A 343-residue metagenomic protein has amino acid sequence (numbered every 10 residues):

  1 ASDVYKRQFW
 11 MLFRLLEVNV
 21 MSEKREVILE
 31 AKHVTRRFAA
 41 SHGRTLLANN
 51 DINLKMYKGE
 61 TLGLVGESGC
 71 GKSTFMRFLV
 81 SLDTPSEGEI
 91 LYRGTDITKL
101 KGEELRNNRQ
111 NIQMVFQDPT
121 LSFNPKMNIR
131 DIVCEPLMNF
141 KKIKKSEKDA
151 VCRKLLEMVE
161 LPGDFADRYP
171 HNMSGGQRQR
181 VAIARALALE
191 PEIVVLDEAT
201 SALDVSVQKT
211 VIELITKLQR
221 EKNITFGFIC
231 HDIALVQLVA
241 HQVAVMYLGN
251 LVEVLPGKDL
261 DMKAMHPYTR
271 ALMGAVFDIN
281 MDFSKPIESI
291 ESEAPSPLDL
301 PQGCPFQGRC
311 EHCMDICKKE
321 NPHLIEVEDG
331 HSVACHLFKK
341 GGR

Functional and structural regions predicted by a protein language model:
A1-Y5: Short, small-residue-biased leader/transition segments that mark boundaries at the very start of proteins
K24-R25, L255-R343: Charged, flexible cofactor/metal-binding loops and thiol motifs
V80: Helix-to-loop junction immediately C-terminal to a conserved catalytic motif
G88-D96: Conserved ABC transporter NBD signature motif
D96, S146-D164, M273-G274: Conserved ABC ATPase "signature" region
A188-E192: A short, proline-enriched helix->beta-strand linker immediately N-terminal to the Walker B motif in ABC-type P-loop
A199, L203, V207-K285: P-loop NTP-binding/switch modules centered on Walker-like glycine-rich loops
